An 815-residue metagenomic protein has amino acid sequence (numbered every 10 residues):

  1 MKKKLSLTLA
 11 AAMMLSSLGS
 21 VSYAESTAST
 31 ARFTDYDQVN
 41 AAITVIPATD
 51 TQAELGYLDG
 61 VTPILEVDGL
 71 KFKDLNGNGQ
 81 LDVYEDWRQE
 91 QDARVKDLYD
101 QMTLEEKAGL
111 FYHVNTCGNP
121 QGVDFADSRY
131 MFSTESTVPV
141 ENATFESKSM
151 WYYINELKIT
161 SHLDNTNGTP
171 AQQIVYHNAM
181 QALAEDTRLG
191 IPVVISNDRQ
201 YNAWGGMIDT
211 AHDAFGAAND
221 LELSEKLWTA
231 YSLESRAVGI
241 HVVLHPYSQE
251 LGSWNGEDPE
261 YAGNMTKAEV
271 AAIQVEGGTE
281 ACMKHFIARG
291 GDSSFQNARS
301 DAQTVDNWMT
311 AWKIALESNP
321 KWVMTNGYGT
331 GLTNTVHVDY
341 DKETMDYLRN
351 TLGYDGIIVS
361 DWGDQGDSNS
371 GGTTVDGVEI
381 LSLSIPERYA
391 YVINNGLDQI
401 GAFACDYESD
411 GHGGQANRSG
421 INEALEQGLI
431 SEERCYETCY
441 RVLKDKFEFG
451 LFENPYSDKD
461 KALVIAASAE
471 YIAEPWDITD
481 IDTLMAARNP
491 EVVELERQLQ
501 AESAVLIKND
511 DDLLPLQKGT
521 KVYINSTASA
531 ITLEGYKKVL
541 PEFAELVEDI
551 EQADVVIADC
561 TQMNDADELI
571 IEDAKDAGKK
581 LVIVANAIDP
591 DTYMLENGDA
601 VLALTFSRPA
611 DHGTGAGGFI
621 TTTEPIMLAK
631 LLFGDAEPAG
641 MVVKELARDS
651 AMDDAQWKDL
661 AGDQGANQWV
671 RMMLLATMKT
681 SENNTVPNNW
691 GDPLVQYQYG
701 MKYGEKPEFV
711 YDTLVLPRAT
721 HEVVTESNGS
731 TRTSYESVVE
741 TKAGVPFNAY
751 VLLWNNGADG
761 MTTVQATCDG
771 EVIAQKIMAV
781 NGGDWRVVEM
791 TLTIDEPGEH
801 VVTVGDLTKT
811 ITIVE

Functional and structural regions predicted by a protein language model:
K2-A10: Sec-dependent signal peptide recognition, specifically the positively charged N-region followed immediately by
L9, M13-S17: Hydrophobic core
A24-T725, A743-A749, L753-G757, M761-Q765 (+5 more regions): Glycoside hydrolase catalytic-domain context in secreted enzymes
V738-V739, A774-V780, T791-L792: Beta-strand-rich interaction surfaces with strong enrichment in secreted/lumenal proteins
V788-E796: Short, hydrophobic beta-strand segments
